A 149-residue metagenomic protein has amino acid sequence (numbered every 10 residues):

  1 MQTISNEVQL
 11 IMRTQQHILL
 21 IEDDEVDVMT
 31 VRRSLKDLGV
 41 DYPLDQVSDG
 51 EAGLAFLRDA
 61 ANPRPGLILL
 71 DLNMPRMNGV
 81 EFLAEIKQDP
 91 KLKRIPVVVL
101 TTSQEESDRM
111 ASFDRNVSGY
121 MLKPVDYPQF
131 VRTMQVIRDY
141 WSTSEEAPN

Functional and structural regions predicted by a protein language model:
Q15-K36, I68: Conserved acidic segment of CheY-like receiver
E22-D23, V99-Q104, P124: Conserved active-site segment of CheY-like receiver
R32-R33, Q46-L67, V131: Acidic, metal-coordinating helix/loop segments flanking the phosphotransfer/catalytic sites of two-component signaling
L70-D71, T101: Active-site residues of response regulator receiver
M74-M77: Receiver (REC) domain active-site loop signature in two-component systems and cognate sites in sensor histidine kinases
S118: Short, glycine/charged-rich "phosphate-handling" switch motifs in NTP-dependent and phosphotransfer domains
V125-R138, E145-E146: C-terminal output helix
